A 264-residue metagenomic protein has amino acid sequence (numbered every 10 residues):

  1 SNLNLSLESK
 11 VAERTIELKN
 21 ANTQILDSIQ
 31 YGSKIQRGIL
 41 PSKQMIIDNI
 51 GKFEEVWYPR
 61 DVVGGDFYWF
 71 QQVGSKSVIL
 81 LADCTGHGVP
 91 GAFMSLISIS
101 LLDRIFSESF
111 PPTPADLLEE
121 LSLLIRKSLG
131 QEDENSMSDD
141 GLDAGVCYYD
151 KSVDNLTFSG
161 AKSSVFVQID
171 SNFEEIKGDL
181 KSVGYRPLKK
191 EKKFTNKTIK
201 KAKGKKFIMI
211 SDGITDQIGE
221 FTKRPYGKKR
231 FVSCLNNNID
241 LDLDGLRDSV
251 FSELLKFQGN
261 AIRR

Functional and structural regions predicted by a protein language model:
S1-L5, F221: N-terminal membrane insertion elements
S1-N2, S109, T215: Signal-transmission coiled-coil "S-helix"-like helices that couple sensory/receiver modules to catalytic effector
N2, F93-I97, D116, E120 (+4 more regions): Generic alpha-helical secondary structure signal
S6, C84-T85, G213-I214: PAS/PAC or PAS-like capping segment
S6, L101, R230-C234: A general alpha-helix detector
R14-F207, S252, G259-R264: … and, occasionally, acidic/histidine-rich disordered N-termini of signaling adaptors
G145, K200-I208, I214-R264: C-terminal catalytic subdomain
